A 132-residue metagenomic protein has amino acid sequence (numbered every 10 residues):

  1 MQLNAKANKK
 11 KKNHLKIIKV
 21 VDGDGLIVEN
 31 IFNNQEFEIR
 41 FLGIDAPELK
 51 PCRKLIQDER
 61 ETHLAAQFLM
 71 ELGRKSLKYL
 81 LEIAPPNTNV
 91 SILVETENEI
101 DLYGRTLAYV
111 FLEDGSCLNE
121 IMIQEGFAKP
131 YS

Functional and structural regions predicted by a protein language model:
M1-S132: Small beta-barrel nucleic-acid-binding modules, primarily SNase/OB-fold domains and secondarily Tudor-like barrels
